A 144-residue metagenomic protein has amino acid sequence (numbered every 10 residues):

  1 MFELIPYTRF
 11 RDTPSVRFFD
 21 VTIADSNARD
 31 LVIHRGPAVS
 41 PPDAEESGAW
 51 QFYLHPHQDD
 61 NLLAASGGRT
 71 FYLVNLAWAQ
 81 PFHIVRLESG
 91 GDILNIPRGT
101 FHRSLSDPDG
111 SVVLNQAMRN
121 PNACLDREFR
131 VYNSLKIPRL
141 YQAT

Functional and structural regions predicted by a protein language model:
M1-S89, S106-T144: Active-site region of the double-stranded beta-helix
G91-S104: Histidine-centered metal-chelating micro-motifs
